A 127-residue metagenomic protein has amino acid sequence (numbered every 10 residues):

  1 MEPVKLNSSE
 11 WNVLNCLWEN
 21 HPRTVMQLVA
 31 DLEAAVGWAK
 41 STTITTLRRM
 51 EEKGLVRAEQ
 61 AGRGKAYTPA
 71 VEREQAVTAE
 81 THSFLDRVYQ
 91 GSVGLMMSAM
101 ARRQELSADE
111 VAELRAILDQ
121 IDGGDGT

Functional and structural regions predicted by a protein language model:
P3-S9, A61-E80: Short, cationic-aromatic polyanion-contact patches
S8-C16, Q27, L95: Pre-recognition alpha-helix immediately N-terminal to the DNA-recognition helix within helix-turn-helix or winged-helix
R23-D31: Short acidic, hydrophobic short linear motifs in intrinsically disordered regions
A30-W38: Short helix-coil junctions and helix-kink-helix linkers
I44-R48: Short, hydrophobic-biased segments on the C-terminal half of alpha helices that form "recognition helices"
G54: Glycine-centered, phosphate/nucleic-acid-interacting loop/turn motifs that mediate DNA/RNA or nucleotide
A58: Short beta-strand "wing" residues that participate in macromolecule-binding interfaces
T78-G124: Amphipathic alpha-helical dimerization/coiled-coil segments that flank or bridge DNA-binding/regulatory modules
